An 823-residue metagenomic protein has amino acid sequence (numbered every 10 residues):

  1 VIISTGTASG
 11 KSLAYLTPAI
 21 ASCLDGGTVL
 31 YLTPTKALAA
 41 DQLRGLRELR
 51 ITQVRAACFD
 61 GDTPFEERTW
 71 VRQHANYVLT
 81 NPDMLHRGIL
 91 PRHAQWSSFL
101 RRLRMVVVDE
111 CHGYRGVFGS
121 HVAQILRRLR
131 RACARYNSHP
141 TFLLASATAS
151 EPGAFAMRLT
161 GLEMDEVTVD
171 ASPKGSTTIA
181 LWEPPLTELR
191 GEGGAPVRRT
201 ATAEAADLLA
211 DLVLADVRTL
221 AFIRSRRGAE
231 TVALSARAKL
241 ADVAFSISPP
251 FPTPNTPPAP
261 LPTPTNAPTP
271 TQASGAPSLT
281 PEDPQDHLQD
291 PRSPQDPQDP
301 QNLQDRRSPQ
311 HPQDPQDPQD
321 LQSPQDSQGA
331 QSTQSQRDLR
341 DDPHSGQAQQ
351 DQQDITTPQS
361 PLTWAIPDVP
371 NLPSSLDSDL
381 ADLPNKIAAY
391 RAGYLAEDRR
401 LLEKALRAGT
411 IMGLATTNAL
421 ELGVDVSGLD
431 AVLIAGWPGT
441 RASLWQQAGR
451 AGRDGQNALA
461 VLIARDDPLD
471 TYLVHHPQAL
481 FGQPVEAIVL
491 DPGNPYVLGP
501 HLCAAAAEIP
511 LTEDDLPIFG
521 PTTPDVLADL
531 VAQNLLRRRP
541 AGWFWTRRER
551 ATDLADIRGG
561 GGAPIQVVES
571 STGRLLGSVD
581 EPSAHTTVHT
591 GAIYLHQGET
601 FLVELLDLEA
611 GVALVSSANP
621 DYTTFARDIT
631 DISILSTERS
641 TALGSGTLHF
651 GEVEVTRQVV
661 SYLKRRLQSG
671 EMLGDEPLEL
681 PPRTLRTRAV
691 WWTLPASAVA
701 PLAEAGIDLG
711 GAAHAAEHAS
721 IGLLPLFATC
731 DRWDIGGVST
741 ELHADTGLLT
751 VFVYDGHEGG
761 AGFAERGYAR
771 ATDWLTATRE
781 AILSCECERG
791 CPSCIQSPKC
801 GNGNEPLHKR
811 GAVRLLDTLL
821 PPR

Functional and structural regions predicted by a protein language model:
V1-Y136, P140-S146, G153-T160, M164-I247 (+6 more regions): Conserved P-loop/Walker A NTP-binding site and adjacent catalytic elements of P-loop NTPases
P140, W445-Q446, G482-L490, S797: Short beta-alpha connecting loops at secondary-structure transitions that line or flank enzyme active sites
A244-P264, T269-T271, T280-D283, D351-L380: Intrinsically disordered, low-complexity domain-flanking/linker segments in eukaryotic proteins, enriched
P268, E282-Q285, Q289-T356: Intrinsically disordered, low-complexity repeat regions of secreted/extracellular protein precursors
A381-A396, I411-M412, T417-D470: Conserved RecA-like helicase motor core of SF1/SF2 enzymes
N457-A460, D466-F481, D491, Y496 (+5 more regions): Extended Lys/Arg-rich polyanion-binding regions
T522-R537: Basic amphipathic alpha-helical segments that dock to polyanions
C787-C794: Short cysteine clusters
